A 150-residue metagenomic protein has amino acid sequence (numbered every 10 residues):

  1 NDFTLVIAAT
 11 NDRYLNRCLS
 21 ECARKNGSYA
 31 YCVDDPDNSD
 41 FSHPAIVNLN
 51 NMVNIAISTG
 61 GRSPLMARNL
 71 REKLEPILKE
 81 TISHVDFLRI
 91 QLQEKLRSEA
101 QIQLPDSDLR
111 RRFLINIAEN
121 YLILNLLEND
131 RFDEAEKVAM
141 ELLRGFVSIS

Functional and structural regions predicted by a protein language model:
N1-D2: Short amphipathic alpha-helix with an adjacent loop that forms part of the alpha/beta core around
L5-D12, N16-H43: ADP-ribose/adenylate-binding Rossmann-like module
I7, S58, I123: Conserved short-loop catalytic and cofactor-binding motifs
A8-A9, A23, A30, A45 (+6 more regions): A sequence-composition feature that detects small, non-aromatic residues
N11, N16, N26, N38 (+6 more regions): Detector for Asparagine
C32-S83: E1/E1-like adenylate-forming module used to activate ubiquitin-like modifiers and sulfur-carrier proteins
G61-S150: An accessory alpha-helical subdomain
